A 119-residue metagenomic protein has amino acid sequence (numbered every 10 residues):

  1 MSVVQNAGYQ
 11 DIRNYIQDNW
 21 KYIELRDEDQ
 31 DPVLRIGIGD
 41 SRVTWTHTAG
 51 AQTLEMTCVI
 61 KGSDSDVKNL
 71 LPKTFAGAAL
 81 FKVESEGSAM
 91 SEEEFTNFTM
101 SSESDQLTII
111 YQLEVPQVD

Functional and structural regions predicted by a protein language model:
M1-A76, V83-D119: Small cysteine-rich, disulfide-bonded extracellular modules of the LU/uPAR three-finger superfamily and closely related
